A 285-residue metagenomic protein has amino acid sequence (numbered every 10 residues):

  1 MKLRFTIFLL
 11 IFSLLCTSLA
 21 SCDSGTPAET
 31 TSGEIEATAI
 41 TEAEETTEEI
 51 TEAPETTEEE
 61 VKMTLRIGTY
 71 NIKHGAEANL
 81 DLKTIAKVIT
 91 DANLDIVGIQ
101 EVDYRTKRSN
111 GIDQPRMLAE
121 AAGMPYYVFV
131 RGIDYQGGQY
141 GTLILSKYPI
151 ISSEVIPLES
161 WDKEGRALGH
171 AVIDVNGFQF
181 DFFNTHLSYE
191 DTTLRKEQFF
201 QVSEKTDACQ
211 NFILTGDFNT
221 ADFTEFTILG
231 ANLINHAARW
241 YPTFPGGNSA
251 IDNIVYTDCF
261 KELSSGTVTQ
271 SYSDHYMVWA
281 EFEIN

Functional and structural regions predicted by a protein language model:
M1-I7: Positively charged n-region of N-terminal signal peptides that target proteins for export
L9-S18: Bacterial N-terminal signal peptides
L19-A121, D134-Q136, F200, I284-N285: N-terminal, active-site-proximal structural segment of metallo-dependent hydrolase catalytic domains
L65-I72, I85-G111, L145, A171 (+5 more regions): Active-site beta-strand/loop signature of hydrolases that rely on acidic residues for catalysis
H74, E154-E159, T185-D191: Surface-exposed cleft-lining segments at the edges of enzyme active sites
N79-I85, Y127-R131, A238, F244: N-terminal post-signal-peptidase region of extra-cytosolic proteins
V102-Q179, G266-T269: Structured beta-strand-rich core segments of catalytic domains in phosphoester-bond hydrolases
V155-I156, V172, T193, E204-I213 (+1 more regions): Metal-dependent phosphoester-hydrolase catalytic domains
